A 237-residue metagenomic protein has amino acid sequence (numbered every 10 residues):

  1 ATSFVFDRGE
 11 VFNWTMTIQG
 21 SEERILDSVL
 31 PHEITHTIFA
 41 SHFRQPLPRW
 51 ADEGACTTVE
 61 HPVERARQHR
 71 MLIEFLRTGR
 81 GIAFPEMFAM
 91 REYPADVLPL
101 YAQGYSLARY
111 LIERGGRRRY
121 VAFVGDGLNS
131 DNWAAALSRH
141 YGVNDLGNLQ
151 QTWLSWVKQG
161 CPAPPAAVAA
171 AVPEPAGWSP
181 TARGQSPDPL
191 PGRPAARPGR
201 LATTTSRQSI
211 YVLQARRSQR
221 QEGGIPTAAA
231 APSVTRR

Functional and structural regions predicted by a protein language model:
A1-G9, G54, G104, A215 (+1 more regions): Glycine-centered structural positions embedded in regular secondary structure
A1-P48, R65, G81, A89-M90 (+4 more regions): Juxtacatalytic substrate-recognition/specificity segment
D27, P31-T35, D52-E53, T57-E60 (+6 more regions): Extracytoplasmic/secreted envelope proteins and their assembly/folding machinery, especially bacterial periplasmic
T35, F39-F43, E60-E64, I112 (+2 more regions): Hydrophobic/aromatic-lined pockets within catalytic cores
H42, P46-R91, H140-V157: Post-HExxH zinc-binding segment in Zn-dependent metallohydrolases
Q68-A95, P99-Y110, R118-V124: Replace "(M1/M4/M9/M12/WLM)" with "(e.g., M1/M4/M8/M9/M12/M26/WLM)" and add "not limited to" to clarify scope
I82, A95-P99, N129-R237: Beta/coil-rich, acidic/histidine-enriched accessory regions frequently appended to metallopeptidases
